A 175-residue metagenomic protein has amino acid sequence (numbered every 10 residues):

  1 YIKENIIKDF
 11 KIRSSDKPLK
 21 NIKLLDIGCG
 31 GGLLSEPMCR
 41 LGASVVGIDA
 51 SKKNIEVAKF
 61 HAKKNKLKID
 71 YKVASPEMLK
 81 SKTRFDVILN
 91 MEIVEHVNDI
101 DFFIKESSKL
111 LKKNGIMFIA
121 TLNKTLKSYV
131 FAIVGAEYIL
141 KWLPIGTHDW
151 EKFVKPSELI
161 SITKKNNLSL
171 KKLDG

Functional and structural regions predicted by a protein language model:
Y1-K20: Conserved alpha-helix/loop element of class I SAM-dependent methyltransferases that forms part of the SAM/SAH-binding
N21-G28: Conserved class I S-adenosyl-L-methionine
L25, L33-M78: Class I SAM-dependent methyltransferase SAM/SAH-binding core
L89: A conserved beta-strand element that flanks and buttresses the S-adenosyl-L-methionine
D101-I116: A short glycine-rich, Lys/Arg-flanked "PGG" loop and its adjoining helix->strand segment in the class I
F118-L140: Conserved class I S-adenosyl-L-methionine
T121, K141-E158: Acceptor-substrate binding/catalytic loop of class I
W150-N167, L173: Short alpha-helix
